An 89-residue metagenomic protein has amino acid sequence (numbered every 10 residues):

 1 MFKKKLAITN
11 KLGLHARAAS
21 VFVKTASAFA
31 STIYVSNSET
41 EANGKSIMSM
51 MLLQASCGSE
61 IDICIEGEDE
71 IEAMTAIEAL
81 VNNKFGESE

Functional and structural regions predicted by a protein language model:
M1, M48-M51, M74: Detector for methionine-enriched segments
M1-K5, E60: Intrinsic-disorder/low-complexity, polar/charged segments enriched in Ser/Thr/Lys/Arg/Asp/Glu/Gln
K5-A7, G86: Residue-level detector of intrinsically disordered/flexible regions characterized by low predicted structural confidence
A7, K11-M48, L52-C57, I65: Compact, glycine-rich, soluble single-domain proteins
S56-E89: C-terminal structural segments of small proteins and small subunits
